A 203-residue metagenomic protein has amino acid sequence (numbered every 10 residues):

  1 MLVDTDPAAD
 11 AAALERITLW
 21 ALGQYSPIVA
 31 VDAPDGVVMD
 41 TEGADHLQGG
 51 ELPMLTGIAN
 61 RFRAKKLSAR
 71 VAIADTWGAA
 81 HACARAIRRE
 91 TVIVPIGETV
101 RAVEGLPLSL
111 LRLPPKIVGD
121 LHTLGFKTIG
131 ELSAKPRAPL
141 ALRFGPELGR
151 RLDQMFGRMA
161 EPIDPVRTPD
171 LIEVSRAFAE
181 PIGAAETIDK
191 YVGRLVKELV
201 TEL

Functional and structural regions predicted by a protein language model:
M1-L203: Gly/Gly-Pro- and Ser/Thr-rich, intrinsically disordered tail segments characteristic of DNA damage-repair and tolerance
